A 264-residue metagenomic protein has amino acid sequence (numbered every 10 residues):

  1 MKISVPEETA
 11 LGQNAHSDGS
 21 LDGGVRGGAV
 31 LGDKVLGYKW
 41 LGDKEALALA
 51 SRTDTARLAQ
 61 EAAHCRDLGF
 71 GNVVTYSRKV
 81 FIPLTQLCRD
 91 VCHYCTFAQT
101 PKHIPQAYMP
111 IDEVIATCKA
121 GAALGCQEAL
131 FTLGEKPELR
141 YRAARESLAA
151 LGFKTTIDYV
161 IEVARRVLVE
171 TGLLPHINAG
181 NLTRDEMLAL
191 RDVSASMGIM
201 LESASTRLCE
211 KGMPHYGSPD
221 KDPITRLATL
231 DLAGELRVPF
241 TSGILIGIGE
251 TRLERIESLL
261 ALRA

Functional and structural regions predicted by a protein language model:
M1-D22, G27-F81, T85-R89: Flexible, acidic/Gly-rich N-terminal and inter-domain linker regions that tether and position cofactor-handling modules
A48, A56, P83, R89-V91 (+4 more regions): A broad, structure-centric signal for solvent-exposed, well-ordered loop/edge residues that line or flank functional
L68, V74-E113, K136-P137: Canonical Radical SAM [4Fe-4S] cluster-binding loop centered on the CxxxCxxC motif and its immediate flanking residues
P101-L262: Conserved Radical SAM active-site core
